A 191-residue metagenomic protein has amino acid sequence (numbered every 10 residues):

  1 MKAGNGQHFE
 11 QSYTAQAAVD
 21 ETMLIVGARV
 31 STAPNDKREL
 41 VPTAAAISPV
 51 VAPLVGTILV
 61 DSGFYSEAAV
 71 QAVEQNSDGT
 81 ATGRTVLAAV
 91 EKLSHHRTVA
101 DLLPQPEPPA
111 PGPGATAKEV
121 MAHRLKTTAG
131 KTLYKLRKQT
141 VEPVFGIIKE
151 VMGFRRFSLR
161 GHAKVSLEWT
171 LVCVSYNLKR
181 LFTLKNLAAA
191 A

Functional and structural regions predicted by a protein language model:
M1-A191: Anion-binding and metal-coordination hotspots
